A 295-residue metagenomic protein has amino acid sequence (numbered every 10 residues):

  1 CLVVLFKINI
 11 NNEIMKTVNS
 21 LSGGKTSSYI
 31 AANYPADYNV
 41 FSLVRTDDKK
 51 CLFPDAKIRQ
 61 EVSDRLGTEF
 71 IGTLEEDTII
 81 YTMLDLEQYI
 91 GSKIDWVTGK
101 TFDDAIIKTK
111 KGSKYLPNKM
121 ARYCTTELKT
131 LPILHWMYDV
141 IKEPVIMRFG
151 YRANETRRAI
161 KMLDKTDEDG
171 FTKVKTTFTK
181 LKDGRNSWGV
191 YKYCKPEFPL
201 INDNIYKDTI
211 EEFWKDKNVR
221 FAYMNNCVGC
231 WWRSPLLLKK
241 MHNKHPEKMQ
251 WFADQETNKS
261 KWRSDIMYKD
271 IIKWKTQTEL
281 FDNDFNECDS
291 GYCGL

Functional and structural regions predicted by a protein language model:
L2, N11-L295: Nucleotide-activated chemistry modules centered on ATP-dependent adenylation/adenylyltransferase
